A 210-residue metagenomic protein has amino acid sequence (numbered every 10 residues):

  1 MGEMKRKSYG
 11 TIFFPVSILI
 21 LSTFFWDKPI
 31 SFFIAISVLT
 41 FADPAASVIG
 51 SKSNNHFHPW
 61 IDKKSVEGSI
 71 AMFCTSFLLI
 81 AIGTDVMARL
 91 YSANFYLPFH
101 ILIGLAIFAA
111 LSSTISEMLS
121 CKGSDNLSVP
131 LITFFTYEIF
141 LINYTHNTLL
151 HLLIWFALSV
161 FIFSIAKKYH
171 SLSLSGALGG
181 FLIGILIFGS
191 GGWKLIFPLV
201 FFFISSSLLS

Functional and structural regions predicted by a protein language model:
M1-I139, L149-S210: Interhelical loop and helix-boundary elements at the membrane-water interface of polytopic inner-membrane proteins
Y144-T145: Positively charged, low-complexity intrinsically disordered leader regions
